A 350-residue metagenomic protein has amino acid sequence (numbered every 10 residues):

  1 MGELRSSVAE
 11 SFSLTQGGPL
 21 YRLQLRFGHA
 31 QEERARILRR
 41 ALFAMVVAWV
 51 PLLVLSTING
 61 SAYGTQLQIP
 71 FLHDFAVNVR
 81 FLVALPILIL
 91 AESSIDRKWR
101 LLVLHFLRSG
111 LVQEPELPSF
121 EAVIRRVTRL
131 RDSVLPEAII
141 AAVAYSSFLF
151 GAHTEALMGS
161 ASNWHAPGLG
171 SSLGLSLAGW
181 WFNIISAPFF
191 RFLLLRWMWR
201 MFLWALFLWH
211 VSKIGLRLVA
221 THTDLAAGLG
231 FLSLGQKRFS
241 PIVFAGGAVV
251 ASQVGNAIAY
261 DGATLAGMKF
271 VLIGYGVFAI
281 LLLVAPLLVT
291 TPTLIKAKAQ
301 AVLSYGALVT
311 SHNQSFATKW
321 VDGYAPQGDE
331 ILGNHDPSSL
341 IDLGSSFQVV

Functional and structural regions predicted by a protein language model:
M1-L218: Transmembrane-helix bundle segments that line or gate the permeation/cavity pathway in multi-pass membrane proteins
R39-V50, K237-A248, Y275: Alpha-helical bilayer-embedded segments of polytopic membrane proteins, i.e., transmembrane/intramembrane helices
L53, T57, L101-H105, S109 (+11 more regions): Generic, well-ordered alpha-helical scaffold segments in large soluble proteins
V54-S56, P136-A161, P241-Y260, L340-V350: Alpha-helical transmembrane segments and their membrane-interface junctions in multi-pass membrane proteins
L104-V123, N163-S171, A205-L232, T291-D329 (+1 more regions): Juxtamembrane inter-helical linkers in multi-pass membrane proteins
D224-I242, A263-I273: Membrane-water interface at loop-to-transmembrane-helix junctions
F244-I258, A263-V277, A307-S311, S315 (+1 more regions): Terminal membrane-anchoring module of integral membrane proteins
M268-V284, L288, P292: C-terminal structured domains
